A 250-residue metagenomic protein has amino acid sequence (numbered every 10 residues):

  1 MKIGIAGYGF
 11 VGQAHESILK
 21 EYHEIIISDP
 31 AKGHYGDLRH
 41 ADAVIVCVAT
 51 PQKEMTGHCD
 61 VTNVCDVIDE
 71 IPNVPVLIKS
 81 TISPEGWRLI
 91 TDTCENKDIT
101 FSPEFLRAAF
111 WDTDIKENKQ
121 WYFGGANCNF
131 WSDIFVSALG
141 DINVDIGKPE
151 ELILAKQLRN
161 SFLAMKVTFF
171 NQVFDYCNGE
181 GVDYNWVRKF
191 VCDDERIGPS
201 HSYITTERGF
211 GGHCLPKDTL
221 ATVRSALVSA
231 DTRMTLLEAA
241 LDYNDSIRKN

Functional and structural regions predicted by a protein language model:
M1-H40: NAD(P)+-binding Rossmann beta1-loop-alpha1 motif at the extreme N-terminus of oxidoreductases
Y22, R88-T100, R107-P199, S225-D231 (+1 more regions): Internal alpha-helical scaffold of NAD(P)-dependent oxidoreductase catalytic cores
D29-G33, S83, N127-C128: Short, polar loop motifs at secondary-structure junctions
A43, P51-W111: Rossmann-like NAD(P)(H) cofactor-binding subdomain of soluble oxidoreductases
T205-G209, A240: Intramolecular chaperone/auto-protease modules of tailspike-like proteins
F210-S225: Active-site loop ensemble at the mouth of alpha/beta enzyme cores that anchors a bound cofactor
R233, L237-N250: NAD(P)-dependent dehydrogenase/reductase Rossmann-like domain
